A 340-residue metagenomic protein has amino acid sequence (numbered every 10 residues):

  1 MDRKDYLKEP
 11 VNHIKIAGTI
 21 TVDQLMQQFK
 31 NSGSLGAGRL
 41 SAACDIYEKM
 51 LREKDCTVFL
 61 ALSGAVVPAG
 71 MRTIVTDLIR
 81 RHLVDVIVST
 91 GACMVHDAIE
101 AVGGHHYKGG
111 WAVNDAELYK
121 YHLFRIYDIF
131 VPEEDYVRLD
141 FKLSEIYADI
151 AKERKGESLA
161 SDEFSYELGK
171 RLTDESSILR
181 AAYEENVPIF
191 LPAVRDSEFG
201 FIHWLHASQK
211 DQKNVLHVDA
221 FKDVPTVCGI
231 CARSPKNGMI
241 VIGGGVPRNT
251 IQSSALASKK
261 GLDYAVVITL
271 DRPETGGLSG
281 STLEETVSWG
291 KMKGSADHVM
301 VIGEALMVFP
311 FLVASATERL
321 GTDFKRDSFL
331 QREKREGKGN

Functional and structural regions predicted by a protein language model:
M1-C44, E48-L51: N-terminal glycine-rich anion-binding loop in soluble enzyme alpha/beta folds
M1-E9, Q27, G38, K236 (+2 more regions): C-terminal functional extensions of proteins
G33-T76: Active-site-flanking structural segment that lines cofactor/substrate pockets
C44-T57, A181-Y183, G229-K236: Glycine-rich phosphate/diphosphate-binding loops that line cofactor/substrate pockets in enzymes
V58-V67, I87, F190-V194, Q212-A255 (+1 more regions): Glycine-rich anion-binding loop/nest that anchors nucleotide
G70-T73, A98-G104, G200-L205, I251-S254 (+1 more regions): Short acidic, glycine/serine/threonine-rich loops at helix termini
V75-D140: A generic, well-ordered mixed alpha/beta core segment in the N-terminal half of proteins
E117-F199: Ligand-binding beta-strand-loop-alpha-helix segment within the catalytic cores of soluble metabolic enzymes
